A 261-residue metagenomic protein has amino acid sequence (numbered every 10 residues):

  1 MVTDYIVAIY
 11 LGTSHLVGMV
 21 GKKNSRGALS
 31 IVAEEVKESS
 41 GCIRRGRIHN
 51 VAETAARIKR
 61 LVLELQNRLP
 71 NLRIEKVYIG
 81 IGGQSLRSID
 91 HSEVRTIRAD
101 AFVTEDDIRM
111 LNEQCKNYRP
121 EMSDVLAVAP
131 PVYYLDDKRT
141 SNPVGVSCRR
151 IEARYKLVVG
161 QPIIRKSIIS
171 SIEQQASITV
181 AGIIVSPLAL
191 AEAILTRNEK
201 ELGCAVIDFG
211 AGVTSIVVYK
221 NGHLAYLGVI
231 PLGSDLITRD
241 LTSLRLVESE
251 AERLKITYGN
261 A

Functional and structural regions predicted by a protein language model:
M1-H15, M19-A205, H223-A225, S234 (+2 more regions): Nucleotide/phosphate-binding catalytic cleft detector across ATP-hydrolyzing and phosphate-transferring enzymes
L202-S243: Glycine-rich phosphate-binding loop of actin/hexokinase-like ATP-binding domains
F209, V217, S249-N260: A short helix-loop
